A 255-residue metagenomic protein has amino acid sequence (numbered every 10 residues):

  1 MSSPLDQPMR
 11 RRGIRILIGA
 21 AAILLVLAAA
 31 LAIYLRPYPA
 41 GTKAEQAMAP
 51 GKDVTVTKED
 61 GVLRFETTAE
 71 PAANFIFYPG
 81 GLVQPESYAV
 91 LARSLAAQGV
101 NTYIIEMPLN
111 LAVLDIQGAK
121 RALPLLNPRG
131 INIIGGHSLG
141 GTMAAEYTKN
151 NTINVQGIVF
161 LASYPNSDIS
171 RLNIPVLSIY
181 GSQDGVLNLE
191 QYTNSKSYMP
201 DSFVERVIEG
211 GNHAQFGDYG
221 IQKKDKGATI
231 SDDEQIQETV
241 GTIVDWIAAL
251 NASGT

Functional and structural regions predicted by a protein language model:
R15-I33: Hydrophobic membrane-insertion alpha-helices, especially the h-region of bacterial N-terminal signal peptides
P71-G80: Short beta-strand element of the alpha/beta-hydrolase
L91, N188-S197: Short alpha-helix in the alpha/beta-hydrolase fold that links the catalytic acid
A92-A112: Conserved alpha/beta-hydrolase
I133-G135, I158: Conserved alpha/beta-hydrolase fold motif
G135-A144: Gly/Ala-rich beta-loop-alpha elbow adjacent to hydrolase catalytic centers
I153-P165, P175: A conserved short beta-strand
L172, S178-Y180, D184: Short beta-strand/loop motif that positions the catalytic acidic residue of the alpha/beta-hydrolase fold
